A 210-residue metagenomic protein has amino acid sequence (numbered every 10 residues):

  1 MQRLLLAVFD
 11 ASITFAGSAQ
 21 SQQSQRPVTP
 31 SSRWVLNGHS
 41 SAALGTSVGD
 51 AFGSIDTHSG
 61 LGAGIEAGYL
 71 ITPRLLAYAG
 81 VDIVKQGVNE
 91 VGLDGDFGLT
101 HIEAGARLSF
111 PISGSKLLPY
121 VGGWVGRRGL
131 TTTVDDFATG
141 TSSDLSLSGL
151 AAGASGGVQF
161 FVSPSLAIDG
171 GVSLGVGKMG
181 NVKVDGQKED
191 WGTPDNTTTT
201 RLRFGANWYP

Functional and structural regions predicted by a protein language model:
M1-S32: Cleavable N-terminal export/targeting peptides
Q23-S24, N37-L44, E66-A152, F160-L166 (+1 more regions): Gram-negative (and chloroplast) outer-membrane scaffold detector with strong preference for beta-barrel transmembrane
R26, S32-S47, A51-G53: Transmembrane beta-barrel domains of Gram-negative outer membranes and organellar outer membranes
D50-I55, E90-D94: Short, solvent-exposed loop/turn segments at secondary-structure boundaries
T57-G64: Short catalytic helix/loop segments, enriched in acidic residues and glycine and frequently bearing histidine
D135-S142, G180-G192: Solvent-exposed loop segments that connect transmembrane elements
V172-S173: Internal, hydrophobic beta-strand segments that form the core of beta-sheet-rich folds
